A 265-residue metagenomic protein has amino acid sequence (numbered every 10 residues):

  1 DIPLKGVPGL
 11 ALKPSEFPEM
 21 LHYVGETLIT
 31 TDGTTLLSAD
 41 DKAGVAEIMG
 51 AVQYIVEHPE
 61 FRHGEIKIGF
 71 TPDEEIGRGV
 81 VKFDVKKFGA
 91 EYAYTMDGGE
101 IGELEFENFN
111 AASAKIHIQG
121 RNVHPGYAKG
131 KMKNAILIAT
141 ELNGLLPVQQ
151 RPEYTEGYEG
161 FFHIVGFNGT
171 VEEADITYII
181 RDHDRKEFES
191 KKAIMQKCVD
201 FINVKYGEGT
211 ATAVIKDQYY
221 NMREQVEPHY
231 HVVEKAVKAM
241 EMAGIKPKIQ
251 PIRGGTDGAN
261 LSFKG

Functional and structural regions predicted by a protein language model:
D1-L28: Acidic/His- and Gly-rich active-site-bordering loop/insert found across diverse amide/peptide-bond hydrolases
H22-F109, R151, T155-V165, G169 (+3 more regions): Acidic/histidine-rich catalytic neighborhood of metal-dependent amide-processing enzymes
V24, T31-D32, Q119, V214-K216: A structural detector for beta-sheet-dominated domains
T34, R121, A128, I179-H183 (+1 more regions): Short strand-loop junctions, especially beta-strand C-caps/beta-turns that link beta-sheets to coils or alpha-helices
T35-L36, Q119, I252: Residue-level marker of motif borders
K67-G69, S113-H117, D175-T177, T212-V214: Beta-strand secondary-structure signal
K86, A93-A128, M132-I138: Phosphate/diphosphate-binding glycine-rich loops and adjacent basic-rich segments that engage nucleotide
I136-G265: Metal-dependent amide/peptide-bond hydrolase catalytic core, centered on the "pita-bread" metallohydrolase fold
